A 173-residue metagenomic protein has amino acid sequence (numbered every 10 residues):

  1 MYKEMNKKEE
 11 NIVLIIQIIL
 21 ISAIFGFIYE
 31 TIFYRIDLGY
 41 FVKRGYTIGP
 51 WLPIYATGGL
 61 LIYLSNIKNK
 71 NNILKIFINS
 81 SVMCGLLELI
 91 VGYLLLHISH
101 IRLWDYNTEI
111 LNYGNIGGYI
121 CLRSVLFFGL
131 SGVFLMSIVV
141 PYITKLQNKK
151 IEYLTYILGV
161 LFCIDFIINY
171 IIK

Functional and structural regions predicted by a protein language model:
M1-K173: Aromatic-rich, lipid-facing transmembrane alpha helices and their immediate juxtamembrane interface loops in integral
